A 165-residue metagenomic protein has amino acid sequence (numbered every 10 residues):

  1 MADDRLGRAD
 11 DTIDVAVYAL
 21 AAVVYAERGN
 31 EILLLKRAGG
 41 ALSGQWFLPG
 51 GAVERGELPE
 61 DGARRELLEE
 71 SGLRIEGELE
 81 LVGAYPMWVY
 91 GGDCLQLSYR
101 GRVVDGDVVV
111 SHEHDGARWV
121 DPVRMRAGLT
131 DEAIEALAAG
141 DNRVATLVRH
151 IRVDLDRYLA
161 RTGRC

Functional and structural regions predicted by a protein language model:
M1-V23: Acidic, metal-coordinating catalytic segment for phosphate/diphosphate chemistry, firing primarily on the Nudix
V23, E31, G116: Conserved beta-strand and immediately adjacent loop positions that scaffold enzyme active sites
R28: A cytosolic small-molecule/anion-sensing beta-strand core signal
E31-E69: Conserved Nudix-box catalytic region and its N-terminal flanking loop in Nudix hydrolases and closely related
S43-Q45, H112-C165: Nudix hydrolase/Nudix homology domain
F47, E80, S98: Conserved beta-strand segments that form the floor/walls of ligand-binding pockets within enzyme and binding domains
R74-G83: A short coil-to-beta-strand element that immediately follows conserved catalytic motifs
A84-D107, R118, P122: Active-site-adjacent beta-strand/loop module that shapes the phosphate/pyrophosphate-binding cleft
